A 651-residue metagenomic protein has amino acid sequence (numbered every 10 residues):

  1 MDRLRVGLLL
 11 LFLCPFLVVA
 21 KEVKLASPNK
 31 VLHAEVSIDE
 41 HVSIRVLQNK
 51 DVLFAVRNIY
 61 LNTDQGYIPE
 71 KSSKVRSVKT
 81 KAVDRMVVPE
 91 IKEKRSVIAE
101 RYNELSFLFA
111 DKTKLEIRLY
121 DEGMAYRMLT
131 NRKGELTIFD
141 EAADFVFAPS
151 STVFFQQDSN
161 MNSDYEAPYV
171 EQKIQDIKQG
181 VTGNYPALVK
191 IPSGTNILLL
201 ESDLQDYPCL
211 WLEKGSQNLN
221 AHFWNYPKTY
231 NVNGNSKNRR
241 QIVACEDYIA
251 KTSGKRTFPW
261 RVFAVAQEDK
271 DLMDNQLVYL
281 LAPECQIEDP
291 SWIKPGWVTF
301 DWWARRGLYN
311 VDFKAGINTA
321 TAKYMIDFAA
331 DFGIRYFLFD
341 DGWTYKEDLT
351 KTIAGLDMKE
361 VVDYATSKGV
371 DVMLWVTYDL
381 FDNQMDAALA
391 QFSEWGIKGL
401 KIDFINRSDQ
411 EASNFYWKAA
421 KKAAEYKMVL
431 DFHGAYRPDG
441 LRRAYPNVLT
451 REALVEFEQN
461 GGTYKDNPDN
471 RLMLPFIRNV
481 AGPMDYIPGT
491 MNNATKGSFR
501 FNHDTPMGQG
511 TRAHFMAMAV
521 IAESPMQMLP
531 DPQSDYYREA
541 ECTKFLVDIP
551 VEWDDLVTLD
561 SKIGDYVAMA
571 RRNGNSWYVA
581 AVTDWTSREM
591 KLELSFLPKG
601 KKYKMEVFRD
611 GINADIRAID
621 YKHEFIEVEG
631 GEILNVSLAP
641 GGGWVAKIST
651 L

Functional and structural regions predicted by a protein language model:
M1-E22: Bacterial Sec-dependent N-terminal signal peptides
E22-Y279: N-terminal accessory beta-strand-rich subdomains and adjacent acidic, glycine-rich linkers that precede catalytic cores
I249-F328, F332: An acidic-aromatic substrate-binding cleft motif
A329, D403, L430, I521 (+1 more regions): Conserved, mostly hydrophobic/aromatic
F339-T511: Aromatic- and carboxylate-enriched substrate-binding clefts and catalytic-loop regions of carbohydrate-active enzymes
D531-Y578, V582, D615-I619: Glycan-recognition and catalytic regions of carbohydrate-active enzymes
I563-K601, W644-V645: Carbohydrate-binding surface patches
F625-L651: C-terminal beta-strand-rich structural cap/linker in extracellular carbohydrate-active enzymes
